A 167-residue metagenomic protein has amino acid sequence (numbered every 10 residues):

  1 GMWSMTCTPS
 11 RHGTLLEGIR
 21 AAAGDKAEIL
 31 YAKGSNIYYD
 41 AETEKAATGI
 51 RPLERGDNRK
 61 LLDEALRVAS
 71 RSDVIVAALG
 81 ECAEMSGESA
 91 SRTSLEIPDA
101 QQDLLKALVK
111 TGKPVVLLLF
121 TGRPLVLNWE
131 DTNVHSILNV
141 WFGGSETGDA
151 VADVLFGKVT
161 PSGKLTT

Functional and structural regions predicted by a protein language model:
G1-T167: C-terminal non-catalytic regions of proteins with extracellular/luminal or membrane-system context
